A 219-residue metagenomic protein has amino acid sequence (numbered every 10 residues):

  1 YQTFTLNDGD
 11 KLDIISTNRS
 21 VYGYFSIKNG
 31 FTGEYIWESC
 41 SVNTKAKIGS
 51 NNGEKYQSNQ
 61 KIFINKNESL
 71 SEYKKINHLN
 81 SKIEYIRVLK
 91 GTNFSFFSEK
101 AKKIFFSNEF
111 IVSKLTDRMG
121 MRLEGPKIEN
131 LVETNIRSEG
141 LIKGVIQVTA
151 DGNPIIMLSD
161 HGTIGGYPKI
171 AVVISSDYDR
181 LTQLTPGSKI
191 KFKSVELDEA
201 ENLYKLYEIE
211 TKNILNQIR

Functional and structural regions predicted by a protein language model:
Y1-R219: Conserved "landmark" site that anchors the functional core of diverse proteins
